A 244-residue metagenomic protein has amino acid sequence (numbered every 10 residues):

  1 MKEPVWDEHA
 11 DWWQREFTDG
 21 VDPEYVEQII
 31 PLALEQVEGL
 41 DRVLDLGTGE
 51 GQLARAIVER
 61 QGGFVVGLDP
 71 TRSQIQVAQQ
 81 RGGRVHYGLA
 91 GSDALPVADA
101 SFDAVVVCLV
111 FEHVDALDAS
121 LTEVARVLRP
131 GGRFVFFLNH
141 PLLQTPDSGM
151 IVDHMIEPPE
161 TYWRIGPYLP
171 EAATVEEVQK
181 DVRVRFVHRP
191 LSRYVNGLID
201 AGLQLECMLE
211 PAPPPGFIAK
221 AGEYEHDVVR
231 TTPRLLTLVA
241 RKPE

Functional and structural regions predicted by a protein language model:
M1-G39, Q52-A56, Q74-V77, R81: Conserved class I S-adenosyl-L-methionine
L44-L46, E50-A94: Class I SAM-dependent methyltransferase SAM/SAH-binding core
D93-V105: A short acidic, Gly/Pro-enriched loop at the edge of an enzyme's catalytic core that lines a small-molecule cofactor
A104-L117: A short SAM/SAH-binding and catalytic strip from SAM-dependent methyltransferases
D118-P130: A short glycine-rich, Lys/Arg-flanked "PGG" loop and its adjoining helix->strand segment in the class I
R133-A173: Conserved class I S-adenosyl-L-methionine
A172, R185-M208: Short alpha-helix
G197-E244: C-terminal lobe and adjacent flexible extensions of AdoMet/dcAdoMet transferase-like proteins
